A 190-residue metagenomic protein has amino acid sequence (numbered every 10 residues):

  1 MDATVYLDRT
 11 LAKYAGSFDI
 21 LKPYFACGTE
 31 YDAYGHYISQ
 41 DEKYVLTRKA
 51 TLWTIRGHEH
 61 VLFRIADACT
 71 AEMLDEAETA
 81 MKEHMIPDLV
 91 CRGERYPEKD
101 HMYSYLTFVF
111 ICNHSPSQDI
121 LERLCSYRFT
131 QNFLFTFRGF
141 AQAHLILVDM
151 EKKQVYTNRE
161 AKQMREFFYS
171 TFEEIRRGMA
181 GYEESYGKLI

Functional and structural regions predicted by a protein language model:
M1-A68: N-terminal, charge-rich interaction modules
I20-D32, L89-T107, L134-A141: Short glycine-rich, low-complexity/disordered patches
G57-E59, F63-C69, I111-S115, F140 (+1 more regions): Short, flexible beta-strand-to-coil junctions
E59-E94: A broadly used, surface-exposed interaction patch
E72, P116-L121, V155-T157: Switch/connector loops and helix/strand junctions flanking conserved nucleotide-binding motifs in nucleotide-processing
D75-M81, I120-R128: "Short basic amphipathic alpha-helical interaction patches in structured regions
Y96-R123, D149: Nucleic-acid nuclease catalytic cores
R123-I190: Charged, structured surface patches that assemble and position nucleic-acid processing machinery
